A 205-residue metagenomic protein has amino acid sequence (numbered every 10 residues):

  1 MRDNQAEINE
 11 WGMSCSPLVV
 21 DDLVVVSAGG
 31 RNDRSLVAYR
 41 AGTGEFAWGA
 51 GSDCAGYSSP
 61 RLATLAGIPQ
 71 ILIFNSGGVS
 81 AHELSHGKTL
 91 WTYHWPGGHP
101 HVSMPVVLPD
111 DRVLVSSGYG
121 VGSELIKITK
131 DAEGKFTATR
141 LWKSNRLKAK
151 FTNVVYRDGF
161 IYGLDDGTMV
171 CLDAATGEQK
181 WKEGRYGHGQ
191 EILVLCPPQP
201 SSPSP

Functional and structural regions predicted by a protein language model:
M1-P205: Noncatalytic, solvent-exposed loop/strand surfaces of beta-propeller-type extracellular/periplasmic domains
